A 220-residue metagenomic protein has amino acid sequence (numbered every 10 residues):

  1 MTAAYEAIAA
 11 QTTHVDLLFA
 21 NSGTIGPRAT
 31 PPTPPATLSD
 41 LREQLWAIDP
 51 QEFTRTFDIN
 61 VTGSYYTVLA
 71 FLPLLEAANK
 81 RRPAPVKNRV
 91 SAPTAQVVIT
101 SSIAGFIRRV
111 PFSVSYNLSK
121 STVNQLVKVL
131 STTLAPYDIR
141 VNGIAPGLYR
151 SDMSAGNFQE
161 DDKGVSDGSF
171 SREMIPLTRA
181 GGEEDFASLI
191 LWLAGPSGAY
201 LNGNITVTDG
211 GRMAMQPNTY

Functional and structural regions predicted by a protein language model:
A4, F19, T67-F71, L75 (+3 more regions): Hydrophobic positions on the long internal alpha-helix of Rossmann-like NAD(P)-dependent oxidoreductase domains
A7-L18, I25-A29, D49, R140: A glycine-rich helix->loop->beta "capping" turn within Rossmann-like NAD(P)(H)-dependent oxidoreductase domains
T13, E76, L134-I139, Y149 (+2 more regions): A short hydrophobic alpha-helix cap/turn motif
T24-I25, A29-F57, P73-P136, Y149: Catalytic loop of short-chain dehydrogenase/reductase
P32-P34, L148-I175, Q216-Y220: A glycine/serine/threonine-rich, flexible loop-to-helix segment that serves as the NAD(P) cofactor-binding "lid"
S102-G105, A135, G143-M153, F158 (+3 more regions): PG/GG-rich flexible active-site loop of Rossmann-like NAD(P)H-dependent oxidoreductases, especially the SDR superfamily
R140, L201-G203: Short, small/polar-rich loop/turn modules that mediate ligand/substrate recognition or access, typified
